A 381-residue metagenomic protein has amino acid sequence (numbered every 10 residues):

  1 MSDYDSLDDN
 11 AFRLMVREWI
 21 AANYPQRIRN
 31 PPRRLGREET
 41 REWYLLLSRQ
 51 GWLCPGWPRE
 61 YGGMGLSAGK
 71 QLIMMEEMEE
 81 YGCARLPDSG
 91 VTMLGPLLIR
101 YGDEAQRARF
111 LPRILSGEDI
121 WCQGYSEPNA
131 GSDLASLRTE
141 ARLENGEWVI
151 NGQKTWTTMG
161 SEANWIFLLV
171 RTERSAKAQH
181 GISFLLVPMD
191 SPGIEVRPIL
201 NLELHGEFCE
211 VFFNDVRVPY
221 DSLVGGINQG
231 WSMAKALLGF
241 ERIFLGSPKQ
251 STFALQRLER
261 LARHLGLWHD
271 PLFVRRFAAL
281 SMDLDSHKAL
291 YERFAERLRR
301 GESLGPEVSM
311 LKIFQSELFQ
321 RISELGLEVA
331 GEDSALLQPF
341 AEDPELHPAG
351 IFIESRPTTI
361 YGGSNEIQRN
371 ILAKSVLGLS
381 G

Functional and structural regions predicted by a protein language model:
S2, G69, I73-M74, M93 (+4 more regions): Glycine-rich phosphate/cofactor-binding loops in nucleotide/flavin-utilizing enzymes
D3-L7, I194-A289, T358, K374: Glycine-rich beta->alpha junctions and the first turn(s) of the following alpha-helix
I28-L35, R263, L267, P271-V274 (+1 more regions): C-terminal helix-coil-helix/basic helical segment that borders enzyme active sites and/or dimer interfaces and provides
R49-E118, M159-W165, E241, L284 (+4 more regions): Internal helix-loop-helix
G117-Y125, L169: A short, Trp-centered hydrophobic/proline-enriched beta-strand micro-motif
A130, T155-G160, L202-E203, P357-G362: Glycine-rich phosphate/pyrophosphate-binding beta-alpha loops
T139-R142: A structural signal for short hydrophobic beta-strand segments in well-ordered beta-sheet cores
E147, N151-R197: A short core secondary-structure module
